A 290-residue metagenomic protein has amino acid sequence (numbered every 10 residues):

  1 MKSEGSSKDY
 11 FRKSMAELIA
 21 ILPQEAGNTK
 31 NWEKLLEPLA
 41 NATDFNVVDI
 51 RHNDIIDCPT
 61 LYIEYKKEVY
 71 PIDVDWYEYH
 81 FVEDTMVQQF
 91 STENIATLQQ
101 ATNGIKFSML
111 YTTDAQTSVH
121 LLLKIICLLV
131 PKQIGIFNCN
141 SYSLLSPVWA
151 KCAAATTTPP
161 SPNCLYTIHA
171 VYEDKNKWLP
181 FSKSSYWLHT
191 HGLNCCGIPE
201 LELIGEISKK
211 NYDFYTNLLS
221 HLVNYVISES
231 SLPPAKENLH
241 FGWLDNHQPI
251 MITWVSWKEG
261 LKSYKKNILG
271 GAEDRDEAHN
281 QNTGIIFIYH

Functional and structural regions predicted by a protein language model:
M1-T43: N-terminal alpha-helical "arm" segments
K2-A16, V87-N103, H279: Short, surface-exposed loop and linker segments with low hydrophobicity and enrichment for Pro/Ser/Thr
A20, L110-T117, E206-N211: Conserved aromatic-histidine-acidic binding/catalytic patches
A26-I95: N-terminal low-complexity, intrinsically disordered segments
E33, H120-L123, D213-S220: Short, well-ordered alpha-helical segments
A40-V48, I125-N138, N224-P234: Structural alpha-beta junctions
Y70, D75-K175: Internal, hydrophobic cores of structured domains that mediate oligomerization or house catalytic pockets within large
Y142-H290: Aromatic/basic-lined ligand-recognition segments that form π-stacking hydrophobic pockets flanked by Lys/Arg to engage
